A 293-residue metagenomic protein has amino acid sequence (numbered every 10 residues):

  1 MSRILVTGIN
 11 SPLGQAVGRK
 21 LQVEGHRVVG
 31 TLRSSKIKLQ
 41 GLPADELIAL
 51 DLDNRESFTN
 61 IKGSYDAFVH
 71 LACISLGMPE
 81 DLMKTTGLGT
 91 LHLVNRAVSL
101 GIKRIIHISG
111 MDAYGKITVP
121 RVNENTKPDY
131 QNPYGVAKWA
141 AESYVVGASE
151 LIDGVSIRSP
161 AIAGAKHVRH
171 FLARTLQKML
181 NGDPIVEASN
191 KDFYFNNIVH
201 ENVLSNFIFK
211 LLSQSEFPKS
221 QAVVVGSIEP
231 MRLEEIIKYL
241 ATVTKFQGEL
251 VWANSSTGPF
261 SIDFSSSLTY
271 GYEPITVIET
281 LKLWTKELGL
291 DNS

Functional and structural regions predicted by a protein language model:
I4-E24: N-terminal Rossmann NAD(P)H-binding glycine-rich loop of SDR-like oxidoreductase domains
T7, A163-A165, E187-I198, Q221-M231 (+2 more regions): Glycine-rich Rossmann NAD(P)(H)-binding loop
L50-T86: NAD(P)H-binding glycine-rich loop region in Rossmannoid oxidoreductase-like domains and their noncatalytic homologs
H92-P133: Conserved Rossmann-fold NAD(P)-dependent oxidoreductase catalytic core, especially the SDR/UDP-sugar
W139, A163-R174, E201-N202, K210-V223 (+1 more regions): Glycine/proline-rich active-site loop of Rossmann-fold NAD(P)-dependent oxidoreductases
S143-N196, E201, S205: NAD(P)-dependent short-chain dehydrogenase/reductase
E201, R232-K238, V251-K286, L290-N292: Conserved C-terminal active-site "lid" loop/helix of NAD(P)H-dependent oxidoreductases that clamps the redox cofactor
F207-S255: Mid/C-terminal beta-alpha module of Rossmann-like enzyme folds, strongest in SDR-family dehydrogenases/epimerases
